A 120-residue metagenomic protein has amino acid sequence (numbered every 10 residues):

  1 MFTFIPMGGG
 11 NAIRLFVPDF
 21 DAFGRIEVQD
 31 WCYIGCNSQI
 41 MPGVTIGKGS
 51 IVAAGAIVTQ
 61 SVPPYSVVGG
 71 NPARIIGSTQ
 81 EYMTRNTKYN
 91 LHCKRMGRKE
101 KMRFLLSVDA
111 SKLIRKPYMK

Functional and structural regions predicted by a protein language model:
M1-T45, P72, S78-Q80: Flexible, glycine/small-residue-enriched loop-and-beta-strand segment within the central core of proteins
Y33, I51, V67-V68: Short-chain dehydrogenase/reductase
C36-I51, A56-Q60: Beta-rich strand-turn-strand
V62-P63, S78: Short glycine-/acidic-enriched loop or helix-start segments at secondary-structure transitions that form or flank
P63-P64, G69-P72: Acidic, glycine-centered active-site loop in nucleotide-sugar glycosyltransferases
A73-K120: Terminal amphipathic alpha-helical/low-complexity segments used for targeting or macromolecular assembly
